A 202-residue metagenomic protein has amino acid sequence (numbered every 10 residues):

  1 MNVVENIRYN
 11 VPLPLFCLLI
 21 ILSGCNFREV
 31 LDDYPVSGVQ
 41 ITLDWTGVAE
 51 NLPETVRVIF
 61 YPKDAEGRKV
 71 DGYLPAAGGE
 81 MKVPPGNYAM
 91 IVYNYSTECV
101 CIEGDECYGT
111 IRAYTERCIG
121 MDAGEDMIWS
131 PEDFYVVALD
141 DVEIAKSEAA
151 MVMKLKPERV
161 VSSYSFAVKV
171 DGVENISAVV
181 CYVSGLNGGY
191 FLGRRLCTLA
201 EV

Functional and structural regions predicted by a protein language model:
N2-L13: Bacterial N-terminal signal peptides that target proteins for export
I21-G24: C-terminal motif of bacterial Sec signal peptides marking the signal peptidase cleavage site
N26-E29: Bacterial signal peptide processing site
D33-T46, E158-S163: Short coil/turn motif common to extracellular beta-sandwich-like domains
T42-P53, A167-N175: Structural motif
T46-G78: Post-signal-peptide N-terminal segment of Sec-exported extracytoplasmic proteins
E66-V160: Short, low-hydrophobicity acidic/polar segments
A167-V202: Short helix-loop boundary/capping segments
